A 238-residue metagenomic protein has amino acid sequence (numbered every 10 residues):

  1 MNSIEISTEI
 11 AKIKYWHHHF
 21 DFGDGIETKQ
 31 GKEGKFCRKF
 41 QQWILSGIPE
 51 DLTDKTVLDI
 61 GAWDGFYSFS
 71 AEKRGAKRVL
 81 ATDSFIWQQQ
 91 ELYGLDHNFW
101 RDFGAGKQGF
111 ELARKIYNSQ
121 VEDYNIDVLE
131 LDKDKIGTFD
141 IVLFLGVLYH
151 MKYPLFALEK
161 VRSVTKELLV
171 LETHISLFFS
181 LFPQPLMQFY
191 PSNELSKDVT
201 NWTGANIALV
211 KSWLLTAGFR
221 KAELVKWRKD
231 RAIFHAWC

Functional and structural regions predicted by a protein language model:
M1-E27: N-terminal, positively charged/glycine-rich alpha-helical extensions of SAM-dependent methyltransferases
K32-T53, S70: Conserved alpha-helix/loop element of class I SAM-dependent methyltransferases that forms part of the SAM/SAH-binding
K55-W63: Conserved class I S-adenosyl-L-methionine
D64-A76: Conserved SAM-binding loop of SAM-dependent methyltransferases across substrates and taxa, primarily the Class I
R78-S84: Conserved SAM-binding motif I beta-strand of class I
Q88-R114: Glycine-rich phosphate-binding loop and adjoining beta1-alpha1-beta2 segment of Rossmann-like nucleotide-binding folds
N118-L129: Conserved SAM-binding strand-loop segment of SAM-dependent methyltransferases
L129-K135, F139, L143-F144, K152-C238: S-adenosyl-L-methionine-dependent methyltransferase catalytic module, highlighting the catalytic core
